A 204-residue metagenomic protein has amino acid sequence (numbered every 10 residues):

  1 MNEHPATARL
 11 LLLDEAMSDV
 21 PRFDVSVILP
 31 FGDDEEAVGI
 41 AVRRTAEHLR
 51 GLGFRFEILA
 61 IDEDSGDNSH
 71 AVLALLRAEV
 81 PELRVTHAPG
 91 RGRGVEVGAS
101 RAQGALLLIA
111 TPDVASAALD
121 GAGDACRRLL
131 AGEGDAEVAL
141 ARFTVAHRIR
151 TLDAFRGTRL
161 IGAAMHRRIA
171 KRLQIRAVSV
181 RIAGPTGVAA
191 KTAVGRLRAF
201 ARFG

Functional and structural regions predicted by a protein language model:
M1-E47, F54: N-proximal low-complexity "stem/linker" segments adjacent to membrane-targeting elements
N2-F23, K171-G204: Hydrophobic helical membrane-anchoring modules
D34, D62-H70, V114-A115: A conserved acidic beta->alpha catalytic loop
F54-D64, T86: Short beta-strand/loop segment that forms part of the nucleotide-sugar
A88, A110-P112: Catalytic metal- and UDP-sugar-binding loop of GT-A-like glycosyltransferases, i.e., residues flanking the conserved
A88-A102: Glycine-rich, basic loop-to-helix element that forms the pyrophosphate-binding segment of sugar-nucleotide handling
L107: Short aromatic/hydrophobic "clamp" motif used to bind/position activated sugar donors
L119-E137: Conserved donor-nucleotide/metal-binding helix-loop-beta segment in metal-dependent transferases, i.e., the alpha-helix
